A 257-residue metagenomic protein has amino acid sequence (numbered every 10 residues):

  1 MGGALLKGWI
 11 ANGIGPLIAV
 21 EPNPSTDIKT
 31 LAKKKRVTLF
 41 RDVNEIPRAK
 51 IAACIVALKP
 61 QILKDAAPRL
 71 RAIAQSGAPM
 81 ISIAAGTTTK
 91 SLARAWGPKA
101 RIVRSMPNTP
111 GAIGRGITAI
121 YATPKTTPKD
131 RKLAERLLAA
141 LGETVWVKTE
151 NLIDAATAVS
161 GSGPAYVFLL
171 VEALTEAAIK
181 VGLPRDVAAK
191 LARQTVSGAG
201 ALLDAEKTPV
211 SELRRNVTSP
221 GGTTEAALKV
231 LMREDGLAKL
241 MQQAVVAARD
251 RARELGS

Functional and structural regions predicted by a protein language model:
M1-E45, A53, I179-K180: NAD(P)+-binding Rossmann beta1-loop-alpha1 motif at the extreme N-terminus of oxidoreductases
G3, K7-A11, P68, A72 (+2 more regions): Short, well-ordered alpha-helices that flank and scaffold nucleotide-derived cofactor binding pockets
P24-I28, K35, L39-I120, P124: Rossmann-like NAD(P)(H) cofactor-binding subdomain of soluble oxidoreductases
I46, P184-L191, L213, T224: Small-residue helix-packing motif on alpha-helices
I73, S91-R101, I117-A155, Y166-E206 (+1 more regions): Internal alpha-helical scaffold of NAD(P)-dependent oxidoreductase catalytic cores
L152-A158, V210-R215: Short pre-catalytic strand/loop immediately N-terminal to key active-site residues, enriched for Gly-Thr
R193-S257: NAD(P)-dependent Rossmann-like dehydrogenase/reductase catalytic/cofactor-binding core
